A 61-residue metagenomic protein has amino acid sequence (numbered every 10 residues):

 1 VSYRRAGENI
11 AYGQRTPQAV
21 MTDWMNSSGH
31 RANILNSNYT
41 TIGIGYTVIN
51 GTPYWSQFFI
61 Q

Functional and structural regions predicted by a protein language model:
V1-Q61: Functional surface patches built around histidine and acidic residues
